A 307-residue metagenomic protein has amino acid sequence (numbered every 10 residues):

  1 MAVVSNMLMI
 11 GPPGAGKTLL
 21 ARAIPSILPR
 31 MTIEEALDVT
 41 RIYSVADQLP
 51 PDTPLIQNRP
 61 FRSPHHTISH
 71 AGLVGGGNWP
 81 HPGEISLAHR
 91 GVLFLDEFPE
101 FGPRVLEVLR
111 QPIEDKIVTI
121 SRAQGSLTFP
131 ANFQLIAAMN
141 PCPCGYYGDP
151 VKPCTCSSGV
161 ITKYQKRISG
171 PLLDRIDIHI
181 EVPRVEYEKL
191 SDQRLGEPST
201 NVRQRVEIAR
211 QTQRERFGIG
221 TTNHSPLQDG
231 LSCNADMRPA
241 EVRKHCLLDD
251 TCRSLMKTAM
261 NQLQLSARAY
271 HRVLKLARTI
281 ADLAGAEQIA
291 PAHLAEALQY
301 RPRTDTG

Functional and structural regions predicted by a protein language model:
A2-M7, R41-L106, Q111, D115-T128 (+1 more regions): Switch/coupling sub-region of P-loop NTPases
A2-P50: Walker A/P-loop
P12-A15, F98, G125, V185: Short, ordered loop/turn segments at secondary-structure junctions
T18-A21, A36, L73, A88 (+6 more regions): Conserved RecA-like P-loop NTPase ATPase core
R22-P25, L93, S158-T162: Short beta-alpha connecting loops at secondary-structure transitions that line or flank enzyme active sites
A23, E35-S69, G76-G77, P183 (+6 more regions): Conserved inter-motif catalytic segment of the P-loop NTP-binding fold
P80, P103-G307: Basic, amphipathic alpha-helical bundle interface domains used for macromolecular binding and assembly
